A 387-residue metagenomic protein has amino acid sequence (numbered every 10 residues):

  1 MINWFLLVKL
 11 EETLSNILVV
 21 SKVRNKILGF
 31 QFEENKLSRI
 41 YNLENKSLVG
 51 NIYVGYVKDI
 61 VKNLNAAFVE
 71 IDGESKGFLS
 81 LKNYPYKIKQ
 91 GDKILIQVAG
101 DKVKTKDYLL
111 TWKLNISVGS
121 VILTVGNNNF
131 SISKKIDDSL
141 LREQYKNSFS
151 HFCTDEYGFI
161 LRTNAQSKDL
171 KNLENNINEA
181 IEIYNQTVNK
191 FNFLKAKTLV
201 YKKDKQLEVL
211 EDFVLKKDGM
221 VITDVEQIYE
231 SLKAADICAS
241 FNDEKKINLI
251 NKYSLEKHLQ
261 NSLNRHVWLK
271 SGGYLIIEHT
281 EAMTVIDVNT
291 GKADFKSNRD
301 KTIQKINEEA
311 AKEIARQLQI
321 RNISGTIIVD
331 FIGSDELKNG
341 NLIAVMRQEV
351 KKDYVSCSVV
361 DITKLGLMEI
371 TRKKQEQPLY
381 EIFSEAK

Functional and structural regions predicted by a protein language model:
I2-K46, N51, V103-T105, T111-D155 (+2 more regions): Extended, charged alpha/beta regions that create polyanion-binding interfaces
I27, L64-V69: Short aromatic-glycine-enriched beta-strand elements
Y41-L43, S75-K87: Beta-strand/loop nucleic-acid-binding surfaces
K46-Y53, K89-I94: Short coil-to-beta-strand transition motifs
Y53, I94-I96, L275, I327: Generic structural signal for buried aliphatic residues
D59-V61, K102: A generic structural motif
A67, K102-K104, Y108-T124, A180 (+1 more regions): Conserved glycine-centered short motifs in functionally critical loops
